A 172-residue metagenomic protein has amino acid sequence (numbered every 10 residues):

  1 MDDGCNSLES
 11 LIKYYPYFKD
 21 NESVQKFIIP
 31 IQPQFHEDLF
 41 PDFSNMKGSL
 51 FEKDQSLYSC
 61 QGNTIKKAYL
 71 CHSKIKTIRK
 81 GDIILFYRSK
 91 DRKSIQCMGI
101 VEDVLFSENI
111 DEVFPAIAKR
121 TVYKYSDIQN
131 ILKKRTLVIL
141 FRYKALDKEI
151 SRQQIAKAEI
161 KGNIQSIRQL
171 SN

Functional and structural regions predicted by a protein language model:
M1-S49, S107-N172: Contiguous surface segments at macromolecular interaction interfaces
E22-V24, R79-G81, S94: Short gly/pro-enriched beta-turn/loop segments at secondary-structure junctions
G48-I65: Short, basic/aromatic beta-hairpin or loop at an interaction surface
I65-K74: Short alpha-helix capping/helix-loop boundary micro-motifs
K74-R88: Short coil-to-beta transition motif at edge beta-strands of beta-rich domains
R88-R92, K144-A145: Short, flexible beta-strand-to-coil junctions
K93-I95, E149: Short catalytic/ligand-binding loop motif for oxyanion handling, primarily in non-cytosolic enzymes, centered on
I95-L105: Short beta-strand-centered aromatic/proline hotspots
